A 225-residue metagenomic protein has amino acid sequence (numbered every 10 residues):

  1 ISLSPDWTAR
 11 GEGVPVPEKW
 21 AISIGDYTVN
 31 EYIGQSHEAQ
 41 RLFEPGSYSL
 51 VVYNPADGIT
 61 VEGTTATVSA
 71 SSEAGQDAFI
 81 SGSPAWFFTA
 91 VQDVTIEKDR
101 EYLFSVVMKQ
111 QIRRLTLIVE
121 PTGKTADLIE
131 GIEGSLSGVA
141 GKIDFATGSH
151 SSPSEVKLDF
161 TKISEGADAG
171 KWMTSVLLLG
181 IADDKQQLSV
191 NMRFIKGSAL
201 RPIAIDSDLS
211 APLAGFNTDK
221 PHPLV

Functional and structural regions predicted by a protein language model:
I1-W7, V107-T122: A short, Gly/Thr-enriched small/hydrophobic beta-strand-prone motif that recurs across taxa
P5, I80-S81, F88-I96, M108 (+3 more regions): Hydrophobic side chains in beta-strands
E12-T64, L128-T218: Tryptophan-paired
Q35-H37, K98-R100, Q111: Ser/Thr- and Asn-enriched, surface-exposed coil loops between beta-strands
L42, V94, S105-Q111: Extracellular and analogous surface-interaction loops
D57-L103, G197-V225: Structured interaction patches on ligand/partner-binding surfaces of diverse proteins
Y102, T122-G123: Compact mixed alphabeta submodule
